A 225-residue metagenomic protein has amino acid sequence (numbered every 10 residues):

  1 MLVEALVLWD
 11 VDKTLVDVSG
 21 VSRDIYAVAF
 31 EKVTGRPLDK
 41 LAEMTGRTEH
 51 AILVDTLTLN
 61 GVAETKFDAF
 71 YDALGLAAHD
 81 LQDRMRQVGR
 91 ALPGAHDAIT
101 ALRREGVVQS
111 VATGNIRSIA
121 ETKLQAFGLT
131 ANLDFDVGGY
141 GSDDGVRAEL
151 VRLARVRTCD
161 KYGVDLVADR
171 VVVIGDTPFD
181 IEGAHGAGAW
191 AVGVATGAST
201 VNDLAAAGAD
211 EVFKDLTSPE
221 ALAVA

Functional and structural regions predicted by a protein language model:
L2-V11, L15-D97, R103-R104: N-terminal helical cap/lid subdomain that shapes the substrate entry/recognition surface in HAD-like hydrolases
L41-T45, D68, D72, A131-V146 (+1 more regions): A short, structured active-site edge motif that brings together acidic residues
A63, T130-F135, D210: Conserved H-loop
A95-F127, Y140-G145: Substrate-recognition element of Asp-dependent hydrolases with the DxDx(T/V) motif
G139, E211-L216: Short acidic-hydrophobic, aromatic-tinged amphipathic segments that line or gate anion-handling sites
A148-I181: Conserved Lys-Pro-Asp/Glu-containing loop-to-beta segment of HAD-superfamily phosphomonoesterases, centered on
V173-F213: Acidic, Mg2+-coordinating phosphoryl-transfer loop and its flanking beta/alpha structural elements, shared across
P219-A225: Short amphipathic alpha-helix with an adjacent loop that forms part of the alpha/beta core around
